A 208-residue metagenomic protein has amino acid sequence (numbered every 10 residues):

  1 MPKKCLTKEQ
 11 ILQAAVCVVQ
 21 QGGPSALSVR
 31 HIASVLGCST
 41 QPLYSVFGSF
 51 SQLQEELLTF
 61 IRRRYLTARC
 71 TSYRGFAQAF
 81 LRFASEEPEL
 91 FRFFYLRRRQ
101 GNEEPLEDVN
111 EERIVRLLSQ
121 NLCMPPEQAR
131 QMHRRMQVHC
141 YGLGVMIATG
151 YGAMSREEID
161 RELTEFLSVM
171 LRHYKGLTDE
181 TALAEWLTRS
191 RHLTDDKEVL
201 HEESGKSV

Functional and structural regions predicted by a protein language model:
K8-V16, Q20, S25-A26, G37 (+3 more regions): An amphipathic alpha-helix adjacent to DNA-recognition modules
R30, Q41: Residues within helix-turn-helix
A33: The alpha-helix within a helix-turn-helix
L66-R92, R99, P126, M136: Hydrophobic alpha-helical connector segments
L81-N110, R116-L117, L143-A153: Amphipathic alpha-helical segments used for helix-helix packing
R99-R135, D160-R172: Amphipathic alpha-helical packing segments from all-alpha helical-bundle domains
Q120, A153-V208: C-terminal peripheral helix-coil segments that are non-catalytic and often amphipathic
